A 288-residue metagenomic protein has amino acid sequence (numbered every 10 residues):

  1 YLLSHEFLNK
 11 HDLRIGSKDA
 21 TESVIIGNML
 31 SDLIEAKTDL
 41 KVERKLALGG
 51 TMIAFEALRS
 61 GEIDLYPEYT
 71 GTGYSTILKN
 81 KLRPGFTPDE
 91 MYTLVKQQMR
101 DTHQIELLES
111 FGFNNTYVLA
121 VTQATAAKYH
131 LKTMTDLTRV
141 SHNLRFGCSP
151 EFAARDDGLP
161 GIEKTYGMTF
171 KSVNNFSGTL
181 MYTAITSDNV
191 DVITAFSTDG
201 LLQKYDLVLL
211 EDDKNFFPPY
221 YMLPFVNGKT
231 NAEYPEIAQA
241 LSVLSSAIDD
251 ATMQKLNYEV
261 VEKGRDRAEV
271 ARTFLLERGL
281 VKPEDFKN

Functional and structural regions predicted by a protein language model:
Y1-L2, A153, D157, E163-M168 (+1 more regions): An extracytoplasmic/periplasmic, membrane-proximal ligand-sensing/linker region
L8-I15, S75-T76, Y221-V226, D250-K255: Acidic/histidine-rich, surface-exposed loop or edge segments in extracytoplasmic proteins
K10-L48, F111-T183, R265-E269: Bilobed "Venus flytrap"/periplasmic-binding protein-like clamshell domains and structurally analogous long
L33-T38, G61-E62, T70-G73, M99 (+9 more regions): Sec/Tat-exported extracytoplasmic proteins
G50-T51, G61-Y74, M91-Y92, T122 (+5 more regions): Beta->alpha turn/N-cap motifs
R59-E68, S141-R145, G161, L180 (+1 more regions): Alpha-to-beta junction loops
I77-P88, T93-L108, S187-N189, L201-N215: Ligand-binding "clamshell"
T116-A127, Y220-Y234: A bilobed periplasmic-binding-protein/Venus flytrap-type ligand-binding module shared by bacterial periplasmic
